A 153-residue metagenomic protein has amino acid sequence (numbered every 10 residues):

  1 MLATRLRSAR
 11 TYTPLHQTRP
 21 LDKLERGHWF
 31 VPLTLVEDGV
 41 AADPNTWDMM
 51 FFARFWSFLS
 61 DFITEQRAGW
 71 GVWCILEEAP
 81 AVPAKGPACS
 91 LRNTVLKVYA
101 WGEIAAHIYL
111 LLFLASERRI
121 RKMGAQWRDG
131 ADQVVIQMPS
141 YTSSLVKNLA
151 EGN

Functional and structural regions predicted by a protein language model:
L2-N153: Extended amphipathic alpha-helical regions
